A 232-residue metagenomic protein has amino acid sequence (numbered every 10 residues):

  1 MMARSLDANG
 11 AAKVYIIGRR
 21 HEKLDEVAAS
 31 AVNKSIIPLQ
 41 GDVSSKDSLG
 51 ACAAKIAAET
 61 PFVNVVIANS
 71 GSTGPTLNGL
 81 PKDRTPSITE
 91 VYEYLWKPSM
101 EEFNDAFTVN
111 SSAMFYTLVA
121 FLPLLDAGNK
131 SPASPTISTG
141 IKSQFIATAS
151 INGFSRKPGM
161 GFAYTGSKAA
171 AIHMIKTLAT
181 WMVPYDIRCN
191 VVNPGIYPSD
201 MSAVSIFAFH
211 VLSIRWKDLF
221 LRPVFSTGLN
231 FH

Functional and structural regions predicted by a protein language model:
M1-Y15: Canonical Rossmann dinucleotide-binding motif of NAD(H)/NADP(H)-dependent dehydrogenases/reductases, specifically
I17-E22, V43: N-terminal Rossmann-fold cofactor-binding loop
L24, L49-A53, S202: A conserved hydrophobic alpha-helix of the Rossmann-fold in NAD(P)-dependent oxidoreductases
A31-D47: Rossmann-fold cofactor-recognition segment
N33-I37, A54-A68, T73-G79, S99 (+2 more regions): A glycine-rich helix->loop->beta "capping" turn within Rossmann-like NAD(P)(H)-dependent oxidoreductase domains
S72, L77-F107, S112-F115, V119-P184 (+1 more regions): Catalytic loop of short-chain dehydrogenase/reductase
V191, A208-H232: C-terminal helical subdomain
N193-V204: Short, flexible catalytic-loop segment of classical short-chain dehydrogenase/reductase
